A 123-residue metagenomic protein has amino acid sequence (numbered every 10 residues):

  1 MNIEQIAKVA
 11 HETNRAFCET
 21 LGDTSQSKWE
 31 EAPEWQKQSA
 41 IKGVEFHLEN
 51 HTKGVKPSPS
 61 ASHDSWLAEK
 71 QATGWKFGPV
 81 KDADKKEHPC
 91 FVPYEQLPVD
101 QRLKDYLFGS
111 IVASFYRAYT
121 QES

Functional and structural regions predicted by a protein language model:
M1-S123: Alpha-helical propensity feature that highlights long, continuous alpha-helices across diverse contexts
